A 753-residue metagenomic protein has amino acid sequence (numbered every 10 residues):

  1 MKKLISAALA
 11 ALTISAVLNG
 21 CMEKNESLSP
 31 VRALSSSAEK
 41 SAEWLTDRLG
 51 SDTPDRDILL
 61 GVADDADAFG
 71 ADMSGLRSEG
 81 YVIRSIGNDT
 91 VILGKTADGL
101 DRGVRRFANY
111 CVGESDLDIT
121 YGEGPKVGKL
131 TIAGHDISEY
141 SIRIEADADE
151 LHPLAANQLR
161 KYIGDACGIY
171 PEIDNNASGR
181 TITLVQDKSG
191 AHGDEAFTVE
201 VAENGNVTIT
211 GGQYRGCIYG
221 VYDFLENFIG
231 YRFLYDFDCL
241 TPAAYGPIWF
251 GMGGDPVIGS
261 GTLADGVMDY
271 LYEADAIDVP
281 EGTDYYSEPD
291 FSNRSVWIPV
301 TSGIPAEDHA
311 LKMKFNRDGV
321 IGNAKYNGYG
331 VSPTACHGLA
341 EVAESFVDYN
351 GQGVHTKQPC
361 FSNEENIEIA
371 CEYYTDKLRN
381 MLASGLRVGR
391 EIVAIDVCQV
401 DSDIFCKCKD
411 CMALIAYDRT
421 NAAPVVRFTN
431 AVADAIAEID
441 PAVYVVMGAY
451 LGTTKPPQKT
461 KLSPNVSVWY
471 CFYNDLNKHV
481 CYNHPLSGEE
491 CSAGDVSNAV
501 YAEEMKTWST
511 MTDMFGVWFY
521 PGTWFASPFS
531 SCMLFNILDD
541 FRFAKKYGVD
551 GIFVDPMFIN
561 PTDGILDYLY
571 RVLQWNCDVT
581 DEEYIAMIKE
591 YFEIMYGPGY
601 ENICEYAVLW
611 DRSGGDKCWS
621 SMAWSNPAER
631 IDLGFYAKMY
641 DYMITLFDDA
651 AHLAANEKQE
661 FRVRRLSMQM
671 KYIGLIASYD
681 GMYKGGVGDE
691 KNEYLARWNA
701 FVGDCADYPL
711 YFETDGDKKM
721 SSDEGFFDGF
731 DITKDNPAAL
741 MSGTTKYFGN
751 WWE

Functional and structural regions predicted by a protein language model:
V17-E26: Sec-dependent signal peptide cleavage junction
S29-S37, S41-W44, I86-C167, S189-R427 (+2 more regions): Feature activates predominantly on carbohydrate-active enzymes
D47, S51-G75, E172-E195: Short, well-ordered secondary-structure micro-motifs within conserved domains or adaptor modules
F361-E368, D376, G488-E601, E605: Structured mid-domain segments that build the active-site/substrate or prosthetic-cofactor binding neighborhood
A416-V432, S463-Y482, L573-D581: Acidic, His- and aromatic-enriched active-site or binding-groove loops in soluble protein domains that engage sugars
T429-K455, F515-G522, V554-D555: Aromatic-lined carbohydrate-recognition surfaces of secreted/lumenal glycan-active proteins
V446-V480, P528-M533, P561-D567: Substrate-binding cleft/loops of secretory-pathway carbohydrate-active enzymes
Y547-G548, L573-E753: Catalytic domains of carbohydrate-active enzymes that cleave complex glycans
